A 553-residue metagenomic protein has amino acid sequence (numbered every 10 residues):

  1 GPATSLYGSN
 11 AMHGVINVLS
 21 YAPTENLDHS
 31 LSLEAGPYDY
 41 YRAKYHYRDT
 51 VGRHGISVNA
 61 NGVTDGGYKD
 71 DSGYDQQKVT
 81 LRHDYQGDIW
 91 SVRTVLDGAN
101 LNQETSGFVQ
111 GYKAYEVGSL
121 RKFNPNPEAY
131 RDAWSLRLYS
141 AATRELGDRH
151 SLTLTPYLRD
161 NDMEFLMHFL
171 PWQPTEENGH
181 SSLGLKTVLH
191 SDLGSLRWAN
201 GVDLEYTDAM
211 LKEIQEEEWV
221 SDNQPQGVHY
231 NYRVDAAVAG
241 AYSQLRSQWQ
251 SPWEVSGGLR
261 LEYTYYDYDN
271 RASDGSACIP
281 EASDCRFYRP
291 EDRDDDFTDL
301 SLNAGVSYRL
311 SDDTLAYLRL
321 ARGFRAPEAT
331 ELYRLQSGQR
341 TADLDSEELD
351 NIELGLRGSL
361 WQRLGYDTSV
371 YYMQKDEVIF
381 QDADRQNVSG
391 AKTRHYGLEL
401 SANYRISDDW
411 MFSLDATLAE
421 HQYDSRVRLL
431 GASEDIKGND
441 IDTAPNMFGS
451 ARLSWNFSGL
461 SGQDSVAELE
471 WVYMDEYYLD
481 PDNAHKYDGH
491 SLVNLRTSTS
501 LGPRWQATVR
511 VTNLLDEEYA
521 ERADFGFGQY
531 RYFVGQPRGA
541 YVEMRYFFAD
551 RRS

Functional and structural regions predicted by a protein language model:
P2, G14-D49, N59-A60, D65-G67 (+1 more regions): Short strand-turn segments of transmembrane beta-barrel domains in outer membranes, especially the first one or two
P37-T64, K69-S106, E128-S151, R246-W249 (+1 more regions): Transmembrane beta-barrel wall of Gram-negative outer-membrane proteins
K44, R48-D49, S151-M167, S307-R309 (+3 more regions): Membrane-embedded beta-barrel scaffold of Gram-negative outer-membrane proteins
D65-G66, D70-S72, S91-Y139, N161-H180 (+2 more regions): Flexible loop and strand-edge segments within Gram-negative outer membrane beta-barrel domains
S106-N124, H168-Q173, I214-H229, Y266-D294 (+4 more regions): Solvent-exposed loop segments that connect transmembrane elements
D192, Q248-S251, V255, Y263-T264 (+3 more regions): Gram-negative outer-membrane beta-barrel transporters
L193-A199, D203-E205, Y232-Q374, S407 (+1 more regions): Structural signature of Gram-negative outer-membrane beta-barrels, strongest in the C-terminal barrel of TonB-dependent
Y371, V472-D480, S498-S553: C-terminal beta-signal and adjacent terminal beta-strands/loops of Gram-negative outer-membrane beta-barrel proteins
